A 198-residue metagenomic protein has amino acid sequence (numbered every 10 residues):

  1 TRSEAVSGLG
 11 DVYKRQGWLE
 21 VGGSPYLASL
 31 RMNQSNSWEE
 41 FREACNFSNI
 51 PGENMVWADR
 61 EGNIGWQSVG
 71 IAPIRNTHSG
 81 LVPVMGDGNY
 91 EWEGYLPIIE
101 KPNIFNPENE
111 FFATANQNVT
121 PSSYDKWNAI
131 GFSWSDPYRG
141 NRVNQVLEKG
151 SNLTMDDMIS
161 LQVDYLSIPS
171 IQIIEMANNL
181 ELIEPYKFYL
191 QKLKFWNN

Functional and structural regions predicted by a protein language model:
T1, S29, G131: Conserved short-loop catalytic and cofactor-binding motifs
T1-Y13: Single conserved hydrophobic/aromatic residue that forms the stacking wall/gate of nucleotide- or nucleobase-binding
R2, E43-A44, E53, L96-N103: Intrinsically disordered, low-complexity boundary segments flanking structured domains
R2, R15, R139-R142: Basic side chains
A5, N33-N36, A44-N46, N89-G94 (+1 more regions): A short linear-motif detector with a strong N-terminal bias
D11-E20, F112-V119: Short, compositionally biased low-complexity segments
R15-G80: Gly/Pro-rich turn-and-neighbor structural signature
D59-N198: Long, compositionally biased non-active-site segments enriched in small/hydrophobic residues and glycine
